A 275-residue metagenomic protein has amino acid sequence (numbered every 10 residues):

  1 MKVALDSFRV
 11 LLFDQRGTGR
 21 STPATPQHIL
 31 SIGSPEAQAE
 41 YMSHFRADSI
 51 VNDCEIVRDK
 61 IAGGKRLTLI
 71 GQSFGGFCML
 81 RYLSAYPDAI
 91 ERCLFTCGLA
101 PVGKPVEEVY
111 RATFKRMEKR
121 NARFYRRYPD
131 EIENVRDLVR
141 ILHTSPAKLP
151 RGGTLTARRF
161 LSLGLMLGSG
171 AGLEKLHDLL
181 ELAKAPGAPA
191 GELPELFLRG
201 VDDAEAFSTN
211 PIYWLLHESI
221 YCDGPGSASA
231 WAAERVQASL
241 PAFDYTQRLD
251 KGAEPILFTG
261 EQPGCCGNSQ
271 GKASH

Functional and structural regions predicted by a protein language model:
M1-G152, L257-H275: Gly/Pro-rich cap/lid or specificity-loop segments adjacent to the active site
P146-S274: Alpha/beta-hydrolase fold active-site neighborhood
